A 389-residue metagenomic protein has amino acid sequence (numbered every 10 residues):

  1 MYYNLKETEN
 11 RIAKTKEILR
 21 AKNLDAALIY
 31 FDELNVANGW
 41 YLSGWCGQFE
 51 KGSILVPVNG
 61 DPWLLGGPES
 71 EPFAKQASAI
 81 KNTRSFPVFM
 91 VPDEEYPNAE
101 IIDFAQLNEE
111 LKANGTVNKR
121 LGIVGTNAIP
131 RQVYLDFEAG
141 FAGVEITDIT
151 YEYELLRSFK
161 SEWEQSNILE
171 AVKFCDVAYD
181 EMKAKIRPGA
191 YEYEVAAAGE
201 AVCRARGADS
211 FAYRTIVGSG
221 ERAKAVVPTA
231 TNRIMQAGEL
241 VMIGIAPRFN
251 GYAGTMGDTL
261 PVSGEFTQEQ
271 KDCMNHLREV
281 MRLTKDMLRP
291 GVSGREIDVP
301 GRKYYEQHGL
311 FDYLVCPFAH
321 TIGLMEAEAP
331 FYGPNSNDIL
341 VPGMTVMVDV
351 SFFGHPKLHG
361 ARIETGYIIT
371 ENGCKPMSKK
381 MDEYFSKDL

Functional and structural regions predicted by a protein language model:
M1-L389: Active-site neighborhoods and metal-handling regions in enzymes and metal-associated proteins
